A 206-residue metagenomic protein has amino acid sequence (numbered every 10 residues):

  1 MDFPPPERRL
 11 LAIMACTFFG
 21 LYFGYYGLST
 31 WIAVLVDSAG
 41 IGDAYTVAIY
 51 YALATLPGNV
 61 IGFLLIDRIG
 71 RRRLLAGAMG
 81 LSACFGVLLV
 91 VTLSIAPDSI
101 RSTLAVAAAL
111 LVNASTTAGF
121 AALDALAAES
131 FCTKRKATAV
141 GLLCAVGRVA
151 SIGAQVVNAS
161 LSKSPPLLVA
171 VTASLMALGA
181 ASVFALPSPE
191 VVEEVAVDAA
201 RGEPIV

Functional and structural regions predicted by a protein language model:
M1-V206: Alpha-helical transmembrane bundle of multi-pass membrane proteins
